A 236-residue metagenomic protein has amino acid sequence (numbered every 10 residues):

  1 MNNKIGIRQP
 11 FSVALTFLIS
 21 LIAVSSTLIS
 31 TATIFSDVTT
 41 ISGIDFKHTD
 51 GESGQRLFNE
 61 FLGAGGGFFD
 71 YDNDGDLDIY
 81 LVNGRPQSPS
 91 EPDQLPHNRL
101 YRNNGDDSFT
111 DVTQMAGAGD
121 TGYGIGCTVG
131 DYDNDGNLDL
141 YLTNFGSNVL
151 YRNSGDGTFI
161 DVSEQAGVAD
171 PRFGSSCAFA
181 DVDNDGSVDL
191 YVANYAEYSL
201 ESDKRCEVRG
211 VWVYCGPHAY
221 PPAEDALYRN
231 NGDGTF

Functional and structural regions predicted by a protein language model:
M1-Q9: N-terminal secretory signal peptides that target proteins for export/translocation
K4-I5, I19, A23, V208-R209: Short, charged low-complexity linear motifs
I7, V13-A14, T31: N-terminal leader/targeting signatures
Q9-P10, N153: Positively charged, low-complexity intrinsically disordered regions
V13-T27: Bacterial N-terminal signal peptides
S25-F236: Beta-propeller-forming repeat regions
